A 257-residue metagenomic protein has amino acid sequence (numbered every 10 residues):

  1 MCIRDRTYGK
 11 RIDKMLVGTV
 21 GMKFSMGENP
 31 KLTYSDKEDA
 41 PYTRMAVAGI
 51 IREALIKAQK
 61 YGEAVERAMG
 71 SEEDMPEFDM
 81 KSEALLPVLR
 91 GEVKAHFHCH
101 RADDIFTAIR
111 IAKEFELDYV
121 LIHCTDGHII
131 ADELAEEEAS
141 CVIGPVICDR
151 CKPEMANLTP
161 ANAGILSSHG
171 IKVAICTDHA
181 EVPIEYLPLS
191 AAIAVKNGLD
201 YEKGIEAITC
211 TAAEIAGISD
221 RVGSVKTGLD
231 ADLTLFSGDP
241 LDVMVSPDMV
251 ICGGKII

Functional and structural regions predicted by a protein language model:
M1-D5: Conserved small/polar residues in nucleotide/adenosyl-binding loops
R6-N29: Flexible glycine-/small-residue-enriched beta->alpha junction loops that bind anionic phosphate/pyrophosphate groups
T7-K10, D248-I257: A short, gly/pro- and small-residue-rich
E28-L86: N-terminal leader/propeptide and maturation segments of large enzyme subunits in energy/redox metabolism and hydrolases
D39-E53, P76, M80-E83, H100-F106 (+8 more regions): Conserved active-site and cofactor/substrate-binding residues in soluble primary-metabolism enzymes
A54-V65, E114, H169, N197-G198 (+4 more regions): Change "in soluble alpha/beta enzymes" to "in soluble alpha/beta proteins
G62-T159, A174, A213-A216, S237 (+2 more regions): Active-site core of metal-dependent hydrolases
K94, A135, G144-G238, V245: His/Asp/Glu-enriched, well-ordered alpha-helical/loop segment that forms or immediately abuts the divalent-metal
